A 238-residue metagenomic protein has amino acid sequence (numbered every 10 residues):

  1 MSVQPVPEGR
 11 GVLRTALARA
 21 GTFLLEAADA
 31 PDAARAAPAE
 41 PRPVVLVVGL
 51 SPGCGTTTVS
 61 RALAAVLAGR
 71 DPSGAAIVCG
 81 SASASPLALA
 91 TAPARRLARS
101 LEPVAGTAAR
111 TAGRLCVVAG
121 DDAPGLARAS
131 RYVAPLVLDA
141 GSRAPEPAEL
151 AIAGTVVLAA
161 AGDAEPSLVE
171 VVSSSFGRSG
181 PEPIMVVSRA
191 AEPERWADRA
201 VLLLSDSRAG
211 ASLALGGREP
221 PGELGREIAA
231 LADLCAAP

Functional and structural regions predicted by a protein language model:
M1-V48, A92-T107, S174-P183, S188-R199 (+1 more regions): Acidic-aromatic/histidine active-site loop/patch
V44-L46, G74, L115-V117, P135-V137: Residue-level preference for the first positions of well-ordered beta-strands
V44-T107, S130: Walker A/P-loop NTP-binding active-site region of P-loop NTPases, recognizing the glycine-rich GxxxxGKT/S
L50, G80-S81, G120-D121, A140-G141 (+1 more regions): Fold-independent oxyanion-binding glycine-rich loops and adjacent beta-strand/coil segments at enzyme active sites
T56, A164-L168, P220-I228: Phosphate/oxyanion-binding active-site loops and adjacent basic polyanion-contact surfaces
L63-D71, A129-V133, V172-G177, L231 (+1 more regions): Hydrophobic, Leu/Ile/Phe/Ala-enriched alpha-helical segments that form helix-helix packing faces
V104-L126, P135: Switch I (G2) and immediately adjacent beta-strands of P-loop GTPase domains
G125-A214: Conserved catalytic-core segment of NTP-binding enzymes
